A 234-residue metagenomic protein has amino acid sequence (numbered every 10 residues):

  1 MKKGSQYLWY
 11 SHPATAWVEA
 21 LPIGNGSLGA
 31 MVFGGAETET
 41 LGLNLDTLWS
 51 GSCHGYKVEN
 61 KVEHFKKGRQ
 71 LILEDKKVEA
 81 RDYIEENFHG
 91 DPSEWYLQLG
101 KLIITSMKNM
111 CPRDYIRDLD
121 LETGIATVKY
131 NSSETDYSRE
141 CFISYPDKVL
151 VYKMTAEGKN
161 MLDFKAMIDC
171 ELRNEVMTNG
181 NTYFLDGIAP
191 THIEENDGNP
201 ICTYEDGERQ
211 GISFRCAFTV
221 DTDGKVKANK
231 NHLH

Functional and structural regions predicted by a protein language model:
M1-H234: Aromatic-residue-lined binding/catalytic grooves and analogous aromatic/hydrophobic interfacial grooves in multimeric
